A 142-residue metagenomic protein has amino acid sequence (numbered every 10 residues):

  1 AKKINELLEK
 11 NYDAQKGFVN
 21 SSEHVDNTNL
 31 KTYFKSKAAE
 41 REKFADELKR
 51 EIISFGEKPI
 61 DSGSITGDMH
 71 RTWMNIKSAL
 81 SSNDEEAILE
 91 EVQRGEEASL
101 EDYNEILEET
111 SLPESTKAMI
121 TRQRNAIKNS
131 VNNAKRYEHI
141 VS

Functional and structural regions predicted by a protein language model:
A1-D26, A87-S111: Alpha-helical bundle segments that constitute or directly flank the non-heme di-iron/ferroxidase center
I4, D26-N29, E47, A118-A126: Soluble, non-transmembrane catalytic domains of enzymes that act on hydrophobic metabolites at membranes
L7, A14, S21, F44 (+6 more regions): Amphipathic alpha-helices that form helix-helix packing interfaces
F18-V25, I52-F55, L80, L107-T110 (+1 more regions): Secondary-structure edge/capping motif, primarily at the C-terminal ends of alpha-helices and the immediately following
K31-A39, G63, G67, E90-Q93 (+1 more regions): Short, charged, amphipathic alpha-helical segments
T32-T66, Y137-V141: Conserved alpha-helical segments that form or flank metal/cofactor-binding pockets of metalloenzymes
R50-L100: Carboxylate-rich helix-loop segments that flank metal/cofactor sites and access channels in metalloenzymes
I88, V92-S142: Preference for long, well-ordered alpha-helical segments
